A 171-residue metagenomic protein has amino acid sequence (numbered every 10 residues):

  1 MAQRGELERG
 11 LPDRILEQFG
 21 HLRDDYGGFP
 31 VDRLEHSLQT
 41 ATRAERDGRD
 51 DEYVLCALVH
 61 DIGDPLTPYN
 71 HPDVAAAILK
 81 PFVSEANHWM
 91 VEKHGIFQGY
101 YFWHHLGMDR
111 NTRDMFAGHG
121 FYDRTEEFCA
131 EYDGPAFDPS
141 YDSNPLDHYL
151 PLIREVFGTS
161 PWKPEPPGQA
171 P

Functional and structural regions predicted by a protein language model:
M1-L58, I62-P171: Metal-dependent phosphohydrolase cores
